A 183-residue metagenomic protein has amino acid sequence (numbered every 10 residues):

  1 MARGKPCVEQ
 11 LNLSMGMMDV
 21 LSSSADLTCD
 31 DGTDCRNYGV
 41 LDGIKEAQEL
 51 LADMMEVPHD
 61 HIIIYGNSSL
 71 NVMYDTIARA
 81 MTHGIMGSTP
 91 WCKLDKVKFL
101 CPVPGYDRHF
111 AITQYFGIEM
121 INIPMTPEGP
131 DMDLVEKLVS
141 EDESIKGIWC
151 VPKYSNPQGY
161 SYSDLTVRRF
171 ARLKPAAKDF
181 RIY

Functional and structural regions predicted by a protein language model:
M1-E46, A52-D53: N-terminal "arm"/small-domain region of PLP-dependent enzymes with the aminotransferase-like
T33-R181: Conserved core of the PLP fold type I
